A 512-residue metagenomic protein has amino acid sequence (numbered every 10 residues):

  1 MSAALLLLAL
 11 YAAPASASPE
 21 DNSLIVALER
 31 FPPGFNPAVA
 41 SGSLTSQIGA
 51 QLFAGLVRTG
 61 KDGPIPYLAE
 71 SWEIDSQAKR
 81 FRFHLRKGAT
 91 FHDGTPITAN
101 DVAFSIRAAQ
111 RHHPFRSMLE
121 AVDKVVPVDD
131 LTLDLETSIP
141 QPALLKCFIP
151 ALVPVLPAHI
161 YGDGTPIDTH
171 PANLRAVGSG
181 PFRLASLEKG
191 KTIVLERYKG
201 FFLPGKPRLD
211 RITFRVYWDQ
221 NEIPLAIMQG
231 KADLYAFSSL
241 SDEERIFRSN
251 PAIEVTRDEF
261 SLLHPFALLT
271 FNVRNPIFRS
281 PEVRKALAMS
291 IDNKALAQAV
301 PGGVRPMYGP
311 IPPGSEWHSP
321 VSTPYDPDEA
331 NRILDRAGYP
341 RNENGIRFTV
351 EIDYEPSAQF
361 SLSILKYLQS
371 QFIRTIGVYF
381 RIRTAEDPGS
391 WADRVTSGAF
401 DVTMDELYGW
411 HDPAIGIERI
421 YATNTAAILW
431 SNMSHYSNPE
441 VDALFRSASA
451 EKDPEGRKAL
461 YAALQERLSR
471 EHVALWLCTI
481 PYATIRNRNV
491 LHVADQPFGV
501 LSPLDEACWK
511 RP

Functional and structural regions predicted by a protein language model:
A27-S76, R107, L119, V177-G178: N-terminal lobe/hinge region of extracytoplasmic solute-binding protein
R30-S46, L68-E70, T95, I139 (+4 more regions): A structural "hinge/loop" feature
D62, P150-P207, R211, N221 (+3 more regions): Gly/Pro-rich hinge or "lid" segments in bacterial periplasmic/extracellular proteins
S71-F115, V128, D134-E136, A226 (+1 more regions): Aromatic- and charge-enriched surface segment that lines or borders ligand/interaction sites
E73, S117-G162: Surface-exposed binding/hinge segments that line and control ligand-binding clefts or catalytic entry sites
V126-P127, A185-V194, R215-N275, Q298: Extracellular/periplasmic solute-recognition and catalytic clefts
E188-K191, R197, S290-H318, F360-S370 (+1 more regions): Detector for C-terminal structural segments
N272, R279, R305-A337, Y354-I364: Structural transition elements
